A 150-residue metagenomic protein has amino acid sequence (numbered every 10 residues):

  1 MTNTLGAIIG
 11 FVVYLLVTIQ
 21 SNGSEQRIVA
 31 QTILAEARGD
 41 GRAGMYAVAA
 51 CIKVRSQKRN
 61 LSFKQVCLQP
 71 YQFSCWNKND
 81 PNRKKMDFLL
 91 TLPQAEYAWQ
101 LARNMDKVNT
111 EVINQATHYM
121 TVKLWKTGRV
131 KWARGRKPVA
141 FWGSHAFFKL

Functional and structural regions predicted by a protein language model:
M1, L5-A7, G23, C67: Low-complexity, intrinsically disordered regions enriched in charged/polar residues
T2-T18: Single-pass alpha-helical membrane anchors
I19, S24-L150: Bacterial extracytoplasmic/cell-wall-associated proteins, especially those involved in peptidoglycan
